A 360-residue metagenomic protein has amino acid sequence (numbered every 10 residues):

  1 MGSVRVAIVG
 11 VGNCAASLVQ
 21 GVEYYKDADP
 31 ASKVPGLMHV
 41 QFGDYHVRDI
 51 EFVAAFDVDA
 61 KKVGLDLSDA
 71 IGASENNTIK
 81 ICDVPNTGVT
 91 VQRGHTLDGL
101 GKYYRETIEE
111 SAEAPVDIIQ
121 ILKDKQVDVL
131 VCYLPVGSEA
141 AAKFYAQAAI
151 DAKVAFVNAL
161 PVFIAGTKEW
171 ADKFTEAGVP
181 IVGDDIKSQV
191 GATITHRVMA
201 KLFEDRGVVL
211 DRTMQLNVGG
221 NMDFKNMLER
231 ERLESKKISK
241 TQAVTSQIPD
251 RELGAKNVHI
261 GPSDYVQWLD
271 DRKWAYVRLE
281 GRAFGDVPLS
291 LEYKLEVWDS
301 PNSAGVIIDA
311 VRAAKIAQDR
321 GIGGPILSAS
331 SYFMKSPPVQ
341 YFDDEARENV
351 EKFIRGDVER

Functional and structural regions predicted by a protein language model:
M1-Y145, L233-I238, A275, F284: N-terminal glycine-/serine-/threonine-rich beta1-alpha1-beta2 phosphate-ribose binding loop of Rossmann-like
V9, R48-E51, K62, D69-N76 (+2 more regions): Active-site-lining helix/loop region of Rossmann-like oxidoreductase modules
G10-A16, L134-A140, L160-G166, K187-T193 (+1 more regions): Gly/Ser/Thr-rich loops at beta-strand to alpha-helix junctions that form or flank small-molecule/cofactor-binding
V127, K153-V154, V179, V208: Short glycine/serine/threonine/alanine-rich loop segments
L130-C132, F156-A159, V182-D185, R212-T213: Short catalytic-loop micro-motif centered on adjacent basic/acidic residues
P135-D151, A159-P180: Rossmann-fold NAD(P)-binding glycine/threonine-rich loop
K173-I186, G207, D211: Rossmann-fold dehydrogenase core element
N302-R360: NAD(P)-dependent Rossmann-like dehydrogenase/reductase catalytic/cofactor-binding core
